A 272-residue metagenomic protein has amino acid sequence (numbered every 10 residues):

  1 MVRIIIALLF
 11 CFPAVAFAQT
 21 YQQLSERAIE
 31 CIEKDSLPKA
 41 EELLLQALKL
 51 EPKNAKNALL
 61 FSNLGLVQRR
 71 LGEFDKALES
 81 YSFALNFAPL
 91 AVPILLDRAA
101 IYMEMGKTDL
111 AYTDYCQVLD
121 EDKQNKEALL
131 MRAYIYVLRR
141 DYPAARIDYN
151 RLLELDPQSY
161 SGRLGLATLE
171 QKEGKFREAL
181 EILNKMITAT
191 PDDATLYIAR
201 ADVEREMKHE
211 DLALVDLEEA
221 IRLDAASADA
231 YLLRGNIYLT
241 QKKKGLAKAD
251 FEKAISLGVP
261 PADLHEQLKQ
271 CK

Functional and structural regions predicted by a protein language model:
A16-N63, R70, K272: N-terminal leader/linker segments that initiate helical-solenoid repeat arrays
T20, N54-N57, A91, N125 (+4 more regions): Residue-level recognition of tetratricopeptide repeat
E33-K34, V67-R70, E104-M105, L138-R139 (+5 more regions): Register position in tetratricopeptide repeats
L50-K53, F87, E121, L155 (+3 more regions): Structural marker of alpha-solenoid helical repeat scaffolds
N57-L60, I94, A128, G162 (+3 more regions): TPR alpha-solenoid repeat register
N63, D97, M131-Y134, G165 (+3 more regions): Canonical tetratricopeptide repeat
